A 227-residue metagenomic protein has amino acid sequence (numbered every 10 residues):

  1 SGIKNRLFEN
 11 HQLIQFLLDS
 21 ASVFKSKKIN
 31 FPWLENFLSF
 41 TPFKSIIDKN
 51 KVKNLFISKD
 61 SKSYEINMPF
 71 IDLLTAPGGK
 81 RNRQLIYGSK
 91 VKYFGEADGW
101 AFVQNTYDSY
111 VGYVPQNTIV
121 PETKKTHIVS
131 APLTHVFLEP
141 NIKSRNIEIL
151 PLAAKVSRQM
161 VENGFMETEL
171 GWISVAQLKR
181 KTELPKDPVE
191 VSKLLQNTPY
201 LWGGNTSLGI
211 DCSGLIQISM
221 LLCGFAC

Functional and structural regions predicted by a protein language model:
G2-S61, R83, Y87-K92, A97-D98 (+3 more regions): Boundary regions of SH3-family modules and the immediately adjacent low-complexity/disordered segments in eukaryotic
Y64-I66, K80: Short, contiguous, helix-prone interaction/anchoring segments in small proteins
T75-Y87, P140-L152: SH3/SH3-like (including bacterial SH3b) beta-barrel domains that bind proline-rich motifs or cell-wall ligands
K92, A154-S157: Hydrophobic beta-strand signal
E148, R158-Q159: A structural feature that tracks compact, well-ordered secondary-structure segments with a strong bias toward
P185-C227: Catalytic cores of peptidoglycan-degrading enzymes
